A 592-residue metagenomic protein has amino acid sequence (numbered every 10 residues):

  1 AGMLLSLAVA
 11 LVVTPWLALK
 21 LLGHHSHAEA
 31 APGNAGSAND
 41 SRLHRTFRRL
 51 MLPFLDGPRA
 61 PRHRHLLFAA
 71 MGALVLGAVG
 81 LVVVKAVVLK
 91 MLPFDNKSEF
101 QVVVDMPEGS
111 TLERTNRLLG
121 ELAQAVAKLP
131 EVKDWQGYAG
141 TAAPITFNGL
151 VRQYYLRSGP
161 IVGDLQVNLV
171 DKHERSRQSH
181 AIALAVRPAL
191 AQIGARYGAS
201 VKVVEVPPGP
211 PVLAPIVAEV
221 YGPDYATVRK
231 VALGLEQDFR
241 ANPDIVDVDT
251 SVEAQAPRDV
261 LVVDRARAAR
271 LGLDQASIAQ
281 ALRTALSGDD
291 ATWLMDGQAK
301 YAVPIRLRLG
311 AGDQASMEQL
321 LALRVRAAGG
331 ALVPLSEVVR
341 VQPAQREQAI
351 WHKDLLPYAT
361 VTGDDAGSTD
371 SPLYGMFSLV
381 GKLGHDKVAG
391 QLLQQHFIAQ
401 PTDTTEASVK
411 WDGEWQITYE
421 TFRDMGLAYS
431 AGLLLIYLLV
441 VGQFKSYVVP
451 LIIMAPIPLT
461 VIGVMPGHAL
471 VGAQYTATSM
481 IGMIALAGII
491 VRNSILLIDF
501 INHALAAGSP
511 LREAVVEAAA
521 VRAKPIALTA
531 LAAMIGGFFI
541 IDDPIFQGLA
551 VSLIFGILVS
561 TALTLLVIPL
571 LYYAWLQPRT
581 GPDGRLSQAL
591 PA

Functional and structural regions predicted by a protein language model:
A1-A35, L165, L459, N493 (+2 more regions): Transmembrane alpha-helices and their membrane-interface boundaries in multi-pass membrane transporters and channels
G2, L50-R64, A232, E414-G432 (+3 more regions): Loop-to-transmembrane-helix entry motif
P32-K90, Q237: Signature of alpha-helical transmembrane segments and their immediate interfacial
G77, R114-P210, A266-G288, M295: Solvent-exposed, membrane-proximal periplasmic/extracellular interface segments of envelope transport and secretion
V87-E108, R157-I161, G209-L213: Membrane-proximal juxtamembrane linkers immediately C-terminal to transmembrane helices
Q101-V103, G163-R187, V217-Y221, V303-R306 (+2 more regions): A short beta-strand structural signal in non-transmembrane regions
R229, E236-G432, V441-F444, R512-A514: Extracytoplasmic/periplasmic membrane-proximal domains and adjacent transmembrane bundles of envelope biogenesis
L435-R522, A527-D543, F555, L563-L566: Hydrophobic transmembrane alpha-helices and their membrane-interface caps in long multi-pass transport proteins
